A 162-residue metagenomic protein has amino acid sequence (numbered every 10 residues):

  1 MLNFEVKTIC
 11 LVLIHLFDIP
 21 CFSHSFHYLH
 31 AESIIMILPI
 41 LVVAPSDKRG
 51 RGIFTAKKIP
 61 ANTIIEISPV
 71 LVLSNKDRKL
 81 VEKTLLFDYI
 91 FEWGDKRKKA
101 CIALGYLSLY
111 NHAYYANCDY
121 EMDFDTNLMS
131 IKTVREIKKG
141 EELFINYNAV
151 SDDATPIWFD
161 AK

Functional and structural regions predicted by a protein language model:
E5-K7: Charged/polar low-complexity intrinsically disordered segments
L16-I19, S25, A31: Short hydrophobic alpha-helical segments enriched in small aliphatic residues
Y28-K162: Conserved catalytic SET/PR domain of SAM-dependent protein methyltransferases, capturing the structural core that binds
